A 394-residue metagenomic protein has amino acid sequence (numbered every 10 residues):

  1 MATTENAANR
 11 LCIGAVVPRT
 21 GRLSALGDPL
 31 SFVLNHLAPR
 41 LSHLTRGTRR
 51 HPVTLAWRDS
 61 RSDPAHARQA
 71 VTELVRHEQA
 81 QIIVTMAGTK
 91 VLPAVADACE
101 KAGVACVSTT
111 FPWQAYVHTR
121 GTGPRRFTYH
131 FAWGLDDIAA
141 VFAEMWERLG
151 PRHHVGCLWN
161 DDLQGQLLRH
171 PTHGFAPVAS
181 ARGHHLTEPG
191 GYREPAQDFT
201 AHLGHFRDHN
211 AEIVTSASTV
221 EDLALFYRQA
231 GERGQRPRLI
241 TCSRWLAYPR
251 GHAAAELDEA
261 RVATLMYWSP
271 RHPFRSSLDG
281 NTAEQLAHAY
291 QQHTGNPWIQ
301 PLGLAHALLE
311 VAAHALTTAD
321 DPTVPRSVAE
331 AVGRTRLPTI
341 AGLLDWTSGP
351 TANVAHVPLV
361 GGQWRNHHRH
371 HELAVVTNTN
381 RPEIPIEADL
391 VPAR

Functional and structural regions predicted by a protein language model:
A2, C12, P29-L30, L44-H118: Beta-alpha junction/loop-to-helix N-cap segments that form part of ligand/metal-binding clefts
A7-C12, R336-R394: Solvent-exposed, acidic/polar segments of extracytosolic/periplasmic ligand-binding ectodomains
D59, Y116-E144, E256-W268: Short beta-strand elements at the ligand-binding edges of bilobed clamshell
A67, Y129-H154, L223-A224, F274-E284 (+2 more regions): Hydrophobic alpha-helical segments within soluble ligand-binding/sensing domains
L74-T89, V107-T109, V155-W159, H209-V220 (+3 more regions): Periplasmic-binding protein-like
F127-G190: An alpha-beta-alpha
P171-P270: Extracellular/periplasmic bilobed ligand-binding domains
G231-H306, D389-A393: Extracellular/periplasmic periplasmic-binding protein-like sensory domains
